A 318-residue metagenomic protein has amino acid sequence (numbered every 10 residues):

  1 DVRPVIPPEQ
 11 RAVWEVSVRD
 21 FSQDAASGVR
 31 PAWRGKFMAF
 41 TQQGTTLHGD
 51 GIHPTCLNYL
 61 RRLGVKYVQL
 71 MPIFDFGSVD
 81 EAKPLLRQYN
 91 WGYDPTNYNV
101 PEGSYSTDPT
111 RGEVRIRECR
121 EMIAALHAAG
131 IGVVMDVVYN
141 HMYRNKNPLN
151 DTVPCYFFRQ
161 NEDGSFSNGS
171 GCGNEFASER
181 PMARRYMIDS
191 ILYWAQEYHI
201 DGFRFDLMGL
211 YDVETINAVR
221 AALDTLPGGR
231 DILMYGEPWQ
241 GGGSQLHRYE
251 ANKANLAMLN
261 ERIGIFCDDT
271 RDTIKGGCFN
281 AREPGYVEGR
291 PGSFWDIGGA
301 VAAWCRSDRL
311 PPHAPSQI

Functional and structural regions predicted by a protein language model:
D1-A12, S22-P31: An acidic, Gly/Ser/Thr/Pro-rich helix-cap/linker signature
P4, A12-W14, Q69, V134: Conserved Rossmann-like nucleotide-binding pocket used by diverse enzymes that bind dinucleotide cofactors
P4, D151-S165, S178, M182 (+1 more regions): Proteins with a high burden of low-complexity, intrinsically disordered sequence enriched in S/T/G/P/A and R, requiring
E9, V13-V16, W91-Y93: Short coil-to-beta-strand
E15-F21, I318: Extended, charge-rich helix/loop segments that form flexible, surface "patches" used to engage negatively charged
R19-G49, H53-Y198, R204-P227, I232-L233 (+5 more regions): Substrate-binding/active-site clefts of carbohydrate-active enzymes
R220-I318: Conserved alpha/beta catalytic core and glycan-binding cleft of carbohydrate-active enzymes
